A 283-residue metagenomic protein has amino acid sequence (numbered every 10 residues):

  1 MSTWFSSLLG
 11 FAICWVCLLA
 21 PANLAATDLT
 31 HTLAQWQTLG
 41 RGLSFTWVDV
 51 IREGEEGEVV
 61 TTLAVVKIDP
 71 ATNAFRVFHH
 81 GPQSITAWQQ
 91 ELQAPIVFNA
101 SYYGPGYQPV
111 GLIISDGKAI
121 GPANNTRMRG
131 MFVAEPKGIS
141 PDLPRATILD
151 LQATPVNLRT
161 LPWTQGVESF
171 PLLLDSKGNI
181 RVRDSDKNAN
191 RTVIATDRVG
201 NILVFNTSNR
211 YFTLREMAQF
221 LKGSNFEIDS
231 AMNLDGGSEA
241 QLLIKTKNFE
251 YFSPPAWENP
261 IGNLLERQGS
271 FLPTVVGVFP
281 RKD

Functional and structural regions predicted by a protein language model:
M1-G10: Bacterial N-terminal signal peptides that target proteins for export
L9, C17, N23-M131, K137-D142: Zymogen propeptides
T62-L63, Q93-P95, M128-M131, F170 (+3 more regions): Short, surface-exposed beta-edge/turn micro-motifs
H80-S84, T147-P155, T207-Y211: Short, solvent-exposed aromatic-acidic interface loops
T86-W88, P155-L161, T192-V193, T213-Q219: A short, polar/proline- and glycine-enriched secondary-structure boundary/capping micro-motif
F98, Y103-S185, R281: Active-site-adjacent helix-turn-beta-strand microarchitecture at beta-sheet edges that either contains or buttresses
Y107-T126, N179-S230, E239-D283: Conserved, well-ordered active-site substructure
